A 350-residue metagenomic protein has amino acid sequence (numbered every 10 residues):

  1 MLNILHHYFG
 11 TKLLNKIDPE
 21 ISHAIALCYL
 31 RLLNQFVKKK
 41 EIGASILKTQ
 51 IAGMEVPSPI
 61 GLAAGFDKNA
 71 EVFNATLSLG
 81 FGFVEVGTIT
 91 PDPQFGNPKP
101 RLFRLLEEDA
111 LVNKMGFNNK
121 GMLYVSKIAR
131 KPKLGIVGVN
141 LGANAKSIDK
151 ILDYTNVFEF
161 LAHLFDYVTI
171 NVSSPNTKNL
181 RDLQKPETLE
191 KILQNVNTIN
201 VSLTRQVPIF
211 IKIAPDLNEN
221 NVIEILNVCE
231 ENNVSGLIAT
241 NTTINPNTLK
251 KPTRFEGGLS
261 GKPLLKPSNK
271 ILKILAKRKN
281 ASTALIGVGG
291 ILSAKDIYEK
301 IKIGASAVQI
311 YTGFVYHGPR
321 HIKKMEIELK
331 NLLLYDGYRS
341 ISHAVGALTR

Functional and structural regions predicted by a protein language model:
M1-K39, K99-L123, K127, E231 (+2 more regions): Alpha/beta catalytic cores of nucleotide-metabolism and tRNA/nucleoside-modifying enzymes
P19, R31-L33, K39-P59, G65: Contiguous, glycine/small-aliphatic-enriched amphipathic segments in soluble metabolic enzymes
L27, R31-N34, K38-I42, P175-T188 (+2 more regions): Glycine/Thr-rich beta-alpha phosphate-binding loop at enzyme active sites
K48, A52, G61-G65, N69-N232: Active-site entrance/lid segments in N-terminal catalytic domains of soluble metabolic enzymes
M54-P57, T204-I209, R278-T283, V308: Short, surface-exposed connector motifs at secondary-structure boundaries
A63-A64, K212-A214, L285-I291, T312: Glycine-rich beta-strand-to-loop/alpha-helix junction loops that act as flexible
G82-Q94, V172-S174, G236-P246, I297-K324: Glycine-rich phosphate-binding active-site loops on the catalytic face of alpha/beta enzymes
F210-K212, S235-N241, I286-V288: Short, conserved beta-strand edge motifs with alternating hydrophobic and charged residues
